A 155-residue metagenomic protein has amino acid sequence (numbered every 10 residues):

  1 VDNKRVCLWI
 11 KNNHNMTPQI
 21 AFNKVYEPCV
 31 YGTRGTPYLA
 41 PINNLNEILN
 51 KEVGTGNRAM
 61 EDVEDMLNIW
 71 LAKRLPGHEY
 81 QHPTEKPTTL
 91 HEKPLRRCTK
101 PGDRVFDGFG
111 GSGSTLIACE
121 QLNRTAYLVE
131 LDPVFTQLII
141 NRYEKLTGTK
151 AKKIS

Functional and structural regions predicted by a protein language model:
V1-V129, P133-T136: Core catalytic lobe of class I
V134-K145, T149: Short alpha-helix adjacent to the SAM-binding motif of class I
K150-S155: SAM-dependent methyltransferase catalytic region
